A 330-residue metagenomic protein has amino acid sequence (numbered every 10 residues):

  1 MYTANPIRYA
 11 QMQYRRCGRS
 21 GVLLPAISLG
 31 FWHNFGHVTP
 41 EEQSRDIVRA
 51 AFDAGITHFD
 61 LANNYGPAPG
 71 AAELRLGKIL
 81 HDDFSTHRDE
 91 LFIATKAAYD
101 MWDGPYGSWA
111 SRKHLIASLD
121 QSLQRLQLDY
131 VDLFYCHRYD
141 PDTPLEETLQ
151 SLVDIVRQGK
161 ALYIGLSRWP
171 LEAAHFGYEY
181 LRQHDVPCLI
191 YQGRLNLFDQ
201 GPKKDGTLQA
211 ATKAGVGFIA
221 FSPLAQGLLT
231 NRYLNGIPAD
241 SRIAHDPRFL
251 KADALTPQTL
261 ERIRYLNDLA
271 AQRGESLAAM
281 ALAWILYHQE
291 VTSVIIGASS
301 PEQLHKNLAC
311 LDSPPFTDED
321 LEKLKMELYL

Functional and structural regions predicted by a protein language model:
M1-L91: N-terminal binding-site loop/beta-alpha segment at the start of enzyme catalytic domains that lines or forms
Y2-P6, Q11, T143-L330: Beta/alpha (TIM)-barrel catalytic core signal, keyed to glycine-rich beta->alpha loops juxtaposed to Asp/Glu that bind
G18-G36, A94-G107, Y130, Y135: N-terminal small/glycine-rich loop or linker at the start of catalytic domains across soluble metabolic enzymes
L23-I27, G55-T57, S85-L91, L128-D132 (+5 more regions): Short, well-ordered coil/turn segments that N-cap beta-strands
L29, L61, T95, L133-C136 (+4 more regions): Conserved beta-strand positions
G36-P40, N64-A72, D140-P144, L171-E172 (+1 more regions): Acidic-and-aromatic substrate-binding clefts and catalytic sites of carbohydrate-active enzymes
T39-A51, A110-R125, A174-Y178: Short, acidic/polar
Q124-D142: Active-site groove signature of glycoside hydrolases
